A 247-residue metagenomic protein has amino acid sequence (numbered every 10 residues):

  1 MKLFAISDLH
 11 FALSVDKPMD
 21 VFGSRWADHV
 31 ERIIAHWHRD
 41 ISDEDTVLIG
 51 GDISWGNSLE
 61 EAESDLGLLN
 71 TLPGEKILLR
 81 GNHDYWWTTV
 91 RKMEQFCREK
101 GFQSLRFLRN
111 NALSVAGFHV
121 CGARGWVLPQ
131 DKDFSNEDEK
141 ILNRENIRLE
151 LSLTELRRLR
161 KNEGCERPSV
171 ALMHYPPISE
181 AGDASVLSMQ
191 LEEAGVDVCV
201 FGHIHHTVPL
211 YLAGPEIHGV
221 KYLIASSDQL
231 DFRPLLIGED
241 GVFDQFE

Functional and structural regions predicted by a protein language model:
K2, V15-V115, D183-V196, V220 (+1 more regions): Core catalytic region of metal-dependent phosphoesterases/phosphodiesterases, especially metallo-beta-lactamase-like
K2-D8: Short, hydrophobic/glycine-enriched beta-strand segments
D8, G51-D52, G81-N82, H174 (+1 more regions): Active-site glycine-centered loops adjacent to acidic/histidine catalytic or metal-binding residues that shape
L9-A12, W87-G182, V242-F246: Conserved catalytic scaffold of divalent metal-dependent phosphoesterases
F11, S54-W55, P177, H206: Short active-site segment of divalent metal-dependent hydrolases/proteases that encodes the spacing between
T46, P168-V170, V198: Short, Asp-centered acidic motifs that coordinate Mg2+ and/or phosphate in catalytic or ligand-binding sites
I77, P177-D244: Conserved beta-sheet core of the metallophosphoesterase superfamily
L79-G81, A123, L172, G202 (+1 more regions): Generic beta-sheet signal
